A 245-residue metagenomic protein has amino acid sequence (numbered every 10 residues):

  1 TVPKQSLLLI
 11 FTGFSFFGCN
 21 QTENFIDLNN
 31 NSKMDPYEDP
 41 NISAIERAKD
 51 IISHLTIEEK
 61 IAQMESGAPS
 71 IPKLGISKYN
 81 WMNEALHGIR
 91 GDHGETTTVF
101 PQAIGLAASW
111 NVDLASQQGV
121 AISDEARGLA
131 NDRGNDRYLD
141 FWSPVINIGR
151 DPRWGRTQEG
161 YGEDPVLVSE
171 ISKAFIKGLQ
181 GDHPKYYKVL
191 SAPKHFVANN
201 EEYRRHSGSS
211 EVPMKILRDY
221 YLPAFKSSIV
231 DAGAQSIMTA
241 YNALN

Functional and structural regions predicted by a protein language model:
T1-P3: N-terminal secretory signal peptides that target proteins for export/translocation
S6-S15: Bacterial N-terminal signal peptides
F16-N245: Glycoside hydrolase catalytic-domain context in secreted enzymes
